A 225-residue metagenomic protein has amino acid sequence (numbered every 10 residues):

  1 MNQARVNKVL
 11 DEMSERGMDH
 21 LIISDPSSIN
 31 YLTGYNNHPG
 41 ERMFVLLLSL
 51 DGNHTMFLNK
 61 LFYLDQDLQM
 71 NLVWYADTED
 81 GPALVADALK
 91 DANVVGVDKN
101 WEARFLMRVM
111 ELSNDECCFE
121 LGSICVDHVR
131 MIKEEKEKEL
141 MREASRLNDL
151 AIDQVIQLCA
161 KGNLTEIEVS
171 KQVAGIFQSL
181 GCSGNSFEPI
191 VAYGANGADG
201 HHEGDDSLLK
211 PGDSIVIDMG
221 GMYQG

Functional and structural regions predicted by a protein language model:
M1-L150: A composition/biophysics-driven feature that prefers long, compositionally simple stretches
I29-P39, C125-V126, I132, L164-G225: Short catalytic-site patches enriched in acidic/histidine residues that coordinate or position cofactors/metals
F44, M110, V155-I156, N163 (+2 more regions): Residue-level detector of alpha-helical recognition elements and their boundaries
K90-N93, D115-C117, L158-T165, L208-K210: Short, glycine- and charge-enriched coil/turn segments that flank and shape catalytic ligand pockets
N114, E143-D153, Q157-K161, A174-C182 (+2 more regions): Generic secondary-structure signature for well-ordered alpha-helical cores
